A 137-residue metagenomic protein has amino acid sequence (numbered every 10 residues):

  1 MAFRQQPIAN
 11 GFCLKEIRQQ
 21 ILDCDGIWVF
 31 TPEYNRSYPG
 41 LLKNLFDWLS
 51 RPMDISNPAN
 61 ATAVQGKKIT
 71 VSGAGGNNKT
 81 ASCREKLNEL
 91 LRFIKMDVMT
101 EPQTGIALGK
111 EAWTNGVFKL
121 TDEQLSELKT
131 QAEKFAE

Functional and structural regions predicted by a protein language model:
M1, M53, M96-M99: Detector for methionine-enriched segments
M1-G11, K110-V117: N-terminal beta-loop-helix "entrance" segment that forms/cooperates in small-molecule cofactor or anionic ligand
M1-R4, L22, I27-W28, T121: Structured catalytic/translocation cores of nucleotide/phosphate-coupled proteins
Q5-Q6, D23, Q65, I69 (+2 more regions): A generic structural signal for ordered alpha-helices
Q6, N10-C13, I17, L120-Q124 (+1 more regions): Residue-level preference for long, well-ordered alpha-helices that form the structural scaffold of enzyme catalytic
Q6-P7, M53-A63, N115-D122: Short helix-coil transition/hinge motifs at the ends and kinks of transmembrane helices, capturing the brief
F12-I94: Helix-loop-strand module that forms the ligand-binding subsite of alpha/beta enzymes
D97-E137: Glycine-rich phosphate/pyrophosphate-binding loop and the adjoining helix
